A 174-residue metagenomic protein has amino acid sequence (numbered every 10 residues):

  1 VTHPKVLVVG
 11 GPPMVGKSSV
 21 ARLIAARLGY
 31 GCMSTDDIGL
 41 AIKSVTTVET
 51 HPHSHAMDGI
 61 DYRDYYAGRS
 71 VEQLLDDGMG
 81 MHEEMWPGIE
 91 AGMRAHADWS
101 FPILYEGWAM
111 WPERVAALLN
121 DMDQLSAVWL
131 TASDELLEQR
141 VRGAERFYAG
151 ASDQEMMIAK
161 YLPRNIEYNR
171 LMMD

Functional and structural regions predicted by a protein language model:
V1-P4: Phosphate-binding P-loop
V9: Hydrophobic anchor at the beta1->P-loop junction of P-loop NTPases
P12-V15: ATP-binding Walker
S18: Walker A/P-loop
A26-D77: Conserved substrate/cofactor phosphate-moiety recognition/catalytic segment in nucleotide-dependent phosphotransferases
Y66-M122, W129: Glycine-rich phosphate-binding loop used to anchor ATP phosphates in small-molecule kinases, encompassing both
M122-N169: A glycine- and Lys/Arg-enriched "phosphate-lid" helix/loop adjacent to the NTP-binding pocket of small-molecule kinases
R170-D174: NTP-dependent small-molecule kinase module
